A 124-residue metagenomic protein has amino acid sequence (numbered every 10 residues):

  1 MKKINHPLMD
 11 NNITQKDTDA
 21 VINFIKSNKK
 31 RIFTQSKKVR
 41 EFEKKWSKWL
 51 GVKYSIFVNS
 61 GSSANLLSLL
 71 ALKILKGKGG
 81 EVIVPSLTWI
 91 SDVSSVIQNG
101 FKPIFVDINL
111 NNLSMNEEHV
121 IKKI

Functional and structural regions predicted by a protein language model:
M1, A20-F24, L70-I74, Q98-N99: A short alpha-helix capping/helix-coil boundary motif
M1-I32: N-terminal "arm"/small-domain region of PLP-dependent enzymes with the aminotransferase-like
K3-N11, W49-V58, N111: Generic detector of contiguous secondary-structure segments
Q15-D19, N23-K26, R40-K48, E118-K122: Replace "anionic and nucleotidyl ligands
I25-K29, K53, I124: A general structural signal marking secondary-structure boundaries and capping sites
I32-F33, K37-E81, S95-I97, F105-D107: Phosphate-binding glycine-rich loop
K73-I124: PLP-dependent aminotransferase-like
